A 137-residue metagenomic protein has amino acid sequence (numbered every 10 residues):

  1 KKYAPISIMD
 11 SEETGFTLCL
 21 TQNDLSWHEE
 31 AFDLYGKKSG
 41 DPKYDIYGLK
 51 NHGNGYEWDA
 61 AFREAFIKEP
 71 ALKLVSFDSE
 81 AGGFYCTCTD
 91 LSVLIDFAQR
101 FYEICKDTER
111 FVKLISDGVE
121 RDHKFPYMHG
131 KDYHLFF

Functional and structural regions predicted by a protein language model:
K1-D96, E103-F137: Structured alpha/beta or helical-core interaction and ligand-binding surfaces enriched in interleaved
